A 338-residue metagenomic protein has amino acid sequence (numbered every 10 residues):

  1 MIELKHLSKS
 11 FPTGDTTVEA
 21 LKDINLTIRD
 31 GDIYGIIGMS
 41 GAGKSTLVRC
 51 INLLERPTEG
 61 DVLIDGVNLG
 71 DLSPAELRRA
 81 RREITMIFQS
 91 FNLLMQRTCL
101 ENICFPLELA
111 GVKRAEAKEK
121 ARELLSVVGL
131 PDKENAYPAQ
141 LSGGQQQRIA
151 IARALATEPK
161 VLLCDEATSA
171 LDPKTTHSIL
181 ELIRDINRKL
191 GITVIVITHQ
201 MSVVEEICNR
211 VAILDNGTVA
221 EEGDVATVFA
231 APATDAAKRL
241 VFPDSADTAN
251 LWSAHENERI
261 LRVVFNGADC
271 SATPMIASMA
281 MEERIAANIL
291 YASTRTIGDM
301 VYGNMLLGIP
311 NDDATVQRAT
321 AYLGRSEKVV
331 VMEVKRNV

Functional and structural regions predicted by a protein language model:
T13-V18, L69-T85, L109, R114 (+1 more regions): ABC ATPase NBD coupling module
N52: Helix-to-loop junction immediately C-terminal to a conserved catalytic motif
V67-N68, C104, E108, A115-D132: Conserved ABC ATPase "signature" region
R97-C104: Short coil-to-helix segment of the ABC ATPase nucleotide-binding domain corresponding to the Q-loop/switch region
A136-A139, T157, C164: Conserved signature/switch motifs of ABC ATPase nucleotide-binding domains
V204-E206: A short, surface-exposed alpha-helical micro-motif characterized by mixed small hydrophobic and charged/polar residues
E222-G223, A231: ABC ATPase "signature
